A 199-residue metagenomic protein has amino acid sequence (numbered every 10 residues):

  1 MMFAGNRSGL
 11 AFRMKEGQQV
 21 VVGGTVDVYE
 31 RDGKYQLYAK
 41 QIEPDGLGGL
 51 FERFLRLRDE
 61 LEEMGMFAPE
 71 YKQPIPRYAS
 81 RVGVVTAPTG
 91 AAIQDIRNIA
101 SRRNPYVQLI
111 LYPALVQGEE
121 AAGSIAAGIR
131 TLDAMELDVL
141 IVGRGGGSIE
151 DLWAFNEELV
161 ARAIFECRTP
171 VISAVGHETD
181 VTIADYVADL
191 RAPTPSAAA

Functional and structural regions predicted by a protein language model:
M1-M2: Translation machinery proteins
G5-G23: Short nucleic-acid-contacting surface segments enriched for D/E, G, S/T with interspersed K/R
T25-D27, T182-I183: Short, acidic (Asp/Glu-rich) active-site segment that either coordinates a divalent metal cofactor
V26-Y112: Short, glycine/charged-enriched hinge/interface segments at domain edges or termini
G83-A199: Short glycine/threonine-rich loop/turn motifs
